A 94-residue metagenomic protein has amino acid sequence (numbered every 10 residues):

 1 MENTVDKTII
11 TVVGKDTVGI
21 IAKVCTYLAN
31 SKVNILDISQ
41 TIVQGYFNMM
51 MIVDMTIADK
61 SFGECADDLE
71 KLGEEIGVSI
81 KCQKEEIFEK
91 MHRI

Functional and structural regions predicted by a protein language model:
M1-I94: A conserved regulatory-domain signal marking ACT and ACT-like small-molecule sensing domains and adjacent regulatory
